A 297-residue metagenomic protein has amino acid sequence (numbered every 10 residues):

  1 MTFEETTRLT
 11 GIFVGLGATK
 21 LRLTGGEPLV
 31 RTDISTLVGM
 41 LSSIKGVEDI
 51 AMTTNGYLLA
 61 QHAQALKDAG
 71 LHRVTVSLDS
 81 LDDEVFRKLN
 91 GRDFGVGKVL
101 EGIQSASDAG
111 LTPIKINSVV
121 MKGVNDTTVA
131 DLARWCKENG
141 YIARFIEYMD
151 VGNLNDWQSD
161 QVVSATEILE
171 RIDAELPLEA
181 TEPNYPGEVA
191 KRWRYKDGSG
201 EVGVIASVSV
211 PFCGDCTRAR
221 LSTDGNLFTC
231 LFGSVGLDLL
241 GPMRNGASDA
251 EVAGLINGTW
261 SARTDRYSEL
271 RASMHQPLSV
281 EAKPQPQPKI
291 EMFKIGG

Functional and structural regions predicted by a protein language model:
F3, V96, D126, V162 (+2 more regions): Electropositive phosphate-/nucleotide-binding environments in soluble metabolic enzymes
F3-L23, V30-I146: Radical SAM/AdoMet-radical enzyme domain recognition
G11, G39, R134, D150 (+2 more regions): Generic alpha-helical structural context detector
T54, L81-E84, Q158, E188 (+4 more regions): Residue-level signal for pocket-adjacent positions within structured domains
E84, R92-Q104, D108-V202, S207 (+1 more regions): Radical SAM enzyme [4Fe-4S]-AdoMet core and its adjacent flexible, acidic and glycine-rich loops/tails across
V210-G297: Radical SAM enzyme core and accessory elements
